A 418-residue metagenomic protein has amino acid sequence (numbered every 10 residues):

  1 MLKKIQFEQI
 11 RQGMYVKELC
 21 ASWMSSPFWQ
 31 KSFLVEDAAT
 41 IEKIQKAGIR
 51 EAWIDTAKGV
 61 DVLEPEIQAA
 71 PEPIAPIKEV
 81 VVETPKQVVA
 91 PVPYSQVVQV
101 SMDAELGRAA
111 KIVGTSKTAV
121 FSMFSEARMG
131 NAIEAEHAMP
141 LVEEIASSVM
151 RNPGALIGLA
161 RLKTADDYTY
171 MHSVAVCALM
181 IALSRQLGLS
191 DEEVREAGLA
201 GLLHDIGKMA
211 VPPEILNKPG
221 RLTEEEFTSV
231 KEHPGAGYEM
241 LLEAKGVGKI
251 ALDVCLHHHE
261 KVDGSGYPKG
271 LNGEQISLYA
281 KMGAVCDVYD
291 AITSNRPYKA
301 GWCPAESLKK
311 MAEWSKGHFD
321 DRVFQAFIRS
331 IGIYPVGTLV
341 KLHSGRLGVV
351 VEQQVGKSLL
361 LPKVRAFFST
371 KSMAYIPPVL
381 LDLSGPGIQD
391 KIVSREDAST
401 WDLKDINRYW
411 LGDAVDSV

Functional and structural regions predicted by a protein language model:
M1-I133, Q389-V418: Membrane-cytosol interface segments
D103-V418: Histidine- and acidic-residue-rich, metal-dependent catalytic cores
